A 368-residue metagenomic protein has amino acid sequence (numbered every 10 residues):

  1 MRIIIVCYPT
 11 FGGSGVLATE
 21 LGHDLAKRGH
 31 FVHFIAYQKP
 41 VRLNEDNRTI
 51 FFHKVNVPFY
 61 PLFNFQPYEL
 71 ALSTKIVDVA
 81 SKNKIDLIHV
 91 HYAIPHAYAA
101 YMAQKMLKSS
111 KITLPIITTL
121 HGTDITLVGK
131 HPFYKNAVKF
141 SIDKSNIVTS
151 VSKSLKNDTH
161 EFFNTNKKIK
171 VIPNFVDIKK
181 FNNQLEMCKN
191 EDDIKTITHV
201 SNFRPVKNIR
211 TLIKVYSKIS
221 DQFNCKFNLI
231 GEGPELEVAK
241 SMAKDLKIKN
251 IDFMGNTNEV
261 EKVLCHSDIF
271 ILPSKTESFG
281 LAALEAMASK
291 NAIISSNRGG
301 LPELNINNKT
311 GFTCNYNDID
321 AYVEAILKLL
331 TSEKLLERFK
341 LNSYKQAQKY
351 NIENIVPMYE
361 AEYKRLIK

Functional and structural regions predicted by a protein language model:
I5-F11, A18, H23-Y68: N-terminal strand-loop element at the rim of the active site of nucleotide-sugar-dependent glycosyltransferases
P61-L87, A97-Y98, M102, P132-N136 (+1 more regions): An amphipathic, basic-hydrophobic alpha-helix
T149, N190-Y216, N228: Conserved donor-binding/catalytic core segment of Leloir-type glycosyltransferases
S154, F175: Carbohydrate-associated surface elements
N256, K275: Aromatic "clamp/platform" in nucleotide-sugar-dependent glycosyltransferases that forms part of the donor/acceptor
A292-S295, N305: Short hydrophobic beta-strand element within catalytic cores of glycosyltransferases and related nucleotide-activated
N307-N308, F312-I319, K328-E333: Conserved acidic donor-binding segment of nucleotide-sugar-dependent glycosyltransferases
A321, K328, L335-K349, M358-A361: A short, well-ordered alpha-helix in the C-terminal region of glycosyltransferases
